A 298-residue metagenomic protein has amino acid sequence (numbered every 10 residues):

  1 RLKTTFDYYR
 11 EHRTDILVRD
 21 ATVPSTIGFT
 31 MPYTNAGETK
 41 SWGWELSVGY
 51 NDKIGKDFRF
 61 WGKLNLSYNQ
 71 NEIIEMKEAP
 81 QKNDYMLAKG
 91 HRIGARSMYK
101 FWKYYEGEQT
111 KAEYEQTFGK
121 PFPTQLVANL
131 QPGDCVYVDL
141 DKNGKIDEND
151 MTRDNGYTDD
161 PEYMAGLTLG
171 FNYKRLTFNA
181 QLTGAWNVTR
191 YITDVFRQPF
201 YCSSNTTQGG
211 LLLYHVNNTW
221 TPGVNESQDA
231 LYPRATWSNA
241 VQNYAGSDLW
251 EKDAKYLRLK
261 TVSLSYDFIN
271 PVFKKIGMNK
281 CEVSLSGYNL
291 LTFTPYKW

Functional and structural regions predicted by a protein language model:
R1-K100, Q242, G246-W298: Extracellular/periplasmic, surface-exposed regions of secreted and cell-surface proteins
L17-T22, G43, V138-I146, L231-V241: Active-site-adjacent bridging/hinge elements
R19, K77-A79, G107, A112-E113 (+1 more regions): Short acidic alpha-helical/loop segments enriched in Asp/Glu that coordinate divalent cations
T34, N51-Y157, G210, V216-N225: Conserved small-residue
H91-G94, K174, F200: Phosphate-sensing "switch" segment of ASCE/P-loop ATPases
G156-T193: Glycine-rich, aromatic-lined ligand/substrate-binding cores of catalytic and carbohydrate-binding domains
A185-E282, G287: Extracytoplasmic gating/loop element in the C-terminal half of outer-membrane beta-barrel translocons and assembly
